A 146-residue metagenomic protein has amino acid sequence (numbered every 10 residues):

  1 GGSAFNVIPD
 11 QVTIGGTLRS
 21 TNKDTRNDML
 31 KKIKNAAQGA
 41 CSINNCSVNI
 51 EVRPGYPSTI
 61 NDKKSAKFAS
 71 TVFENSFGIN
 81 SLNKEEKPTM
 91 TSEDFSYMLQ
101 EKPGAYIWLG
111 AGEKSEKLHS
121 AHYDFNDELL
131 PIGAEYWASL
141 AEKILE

Functional and structural regions predicted by a protein language model:
G1-E146: Metal-dependent amide/peptide-bond hydrolase catalytic core, centered on the "pita-bread" metallohydrolase fold
